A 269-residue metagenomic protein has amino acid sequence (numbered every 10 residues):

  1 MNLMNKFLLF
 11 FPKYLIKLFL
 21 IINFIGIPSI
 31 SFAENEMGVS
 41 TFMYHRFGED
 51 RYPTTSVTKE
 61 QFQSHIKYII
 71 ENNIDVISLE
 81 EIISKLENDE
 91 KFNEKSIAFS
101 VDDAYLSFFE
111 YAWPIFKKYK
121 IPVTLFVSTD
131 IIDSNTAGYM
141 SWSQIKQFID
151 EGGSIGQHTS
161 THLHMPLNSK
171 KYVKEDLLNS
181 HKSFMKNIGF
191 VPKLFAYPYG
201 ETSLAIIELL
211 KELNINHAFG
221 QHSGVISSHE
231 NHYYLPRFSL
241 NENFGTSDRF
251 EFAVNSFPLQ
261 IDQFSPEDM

Functional and structural regions predicted by a protein language model:
M1-F11: N-terminal secretory signal peptides that target proteins for export/translocation
L15-I27: Bacterial N-terminal signal peptides
S29-I97, F244-M269: N-terminal pre-catalytic segment of deacetylase/amide-hydrolase enzymes
M37, F42-Y52, N93-I97, Y105-A205 (+1 more regions): Metal-dependent polysaccharide deacetylase catalytic core of the NodB/CE4 family, i.e., the active-site-bearing domain
E80-E87, V127-T129, A196-E201, H222-V225: Short, solvent-exposed turn/loop segments enriched in Gly/Ser/Thr/Pro and often Arg
L213-H222: Catalytic-core region of carbohydrate-active enzymes that cleave or remodel glycosidic bonds
